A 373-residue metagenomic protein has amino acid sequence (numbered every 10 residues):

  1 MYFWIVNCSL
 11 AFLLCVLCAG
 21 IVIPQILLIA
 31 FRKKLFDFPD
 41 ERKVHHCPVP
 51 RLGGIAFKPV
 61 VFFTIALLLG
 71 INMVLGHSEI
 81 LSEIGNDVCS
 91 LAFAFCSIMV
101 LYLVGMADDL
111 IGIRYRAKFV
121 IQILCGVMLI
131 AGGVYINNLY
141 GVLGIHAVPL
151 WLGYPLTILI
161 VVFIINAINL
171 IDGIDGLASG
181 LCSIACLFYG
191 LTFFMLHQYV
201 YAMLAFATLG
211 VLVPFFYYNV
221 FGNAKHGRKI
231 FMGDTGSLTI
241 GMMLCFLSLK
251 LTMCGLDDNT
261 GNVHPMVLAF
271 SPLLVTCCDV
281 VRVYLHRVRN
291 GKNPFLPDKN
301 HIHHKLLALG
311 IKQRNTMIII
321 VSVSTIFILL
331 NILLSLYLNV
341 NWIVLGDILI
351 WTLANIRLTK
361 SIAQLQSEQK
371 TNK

Functional and structural regions predicted by a protein language model:
Y2-V280: "…together with the soluble PPM/PP2C metallo-phosphatase catalytic core" -> "…together with the soluble PPM/PP2C
T252-K373: C-terminal membrane-associated helical module and adjoining short loops/tails
